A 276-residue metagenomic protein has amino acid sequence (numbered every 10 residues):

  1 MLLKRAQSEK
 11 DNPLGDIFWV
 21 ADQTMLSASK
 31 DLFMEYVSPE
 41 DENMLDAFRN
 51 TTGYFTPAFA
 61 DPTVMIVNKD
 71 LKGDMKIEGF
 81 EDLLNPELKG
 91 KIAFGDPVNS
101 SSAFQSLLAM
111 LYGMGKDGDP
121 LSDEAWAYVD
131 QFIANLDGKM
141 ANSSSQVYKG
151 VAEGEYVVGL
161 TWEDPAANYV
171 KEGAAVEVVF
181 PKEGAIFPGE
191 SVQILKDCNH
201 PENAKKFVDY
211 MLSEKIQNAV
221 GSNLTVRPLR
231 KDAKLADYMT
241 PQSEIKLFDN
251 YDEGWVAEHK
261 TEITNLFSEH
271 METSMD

Functional and structural regions predicted by a protein language model:
M1-A28: Early extracytoplasmic/lumenal segment of secretory-pathway proteins
P13-F18, M34-K69, E81, K91-P97: A structural signal for short loop-to-beta-strand junctions that line the ligand-binding cleft of periplasmic/secreted
D22-M34, N50-E78, A103-G113, G189-Q193: Periplasmic solute-binding protein
M34-E42, Y54-T56, E81-L84, A174-I186 (+2 more regions): Short beta-strand->loop
D82-S101, A109-M114: Short loop->beta-strand "edge-of-pocket" segments that line small-molecule binding or catalytic clefts across diverse
A109-P181: Ligand-binding pocket segment of bilobal, Venus flytrap-like solute-binding proteins
A185-I186, E190-Y251: Mature extracytoplasmic/periplasmic domains
D237-D276: Extracellular/periplasmic bilobal clamshell ligand-binding domains
